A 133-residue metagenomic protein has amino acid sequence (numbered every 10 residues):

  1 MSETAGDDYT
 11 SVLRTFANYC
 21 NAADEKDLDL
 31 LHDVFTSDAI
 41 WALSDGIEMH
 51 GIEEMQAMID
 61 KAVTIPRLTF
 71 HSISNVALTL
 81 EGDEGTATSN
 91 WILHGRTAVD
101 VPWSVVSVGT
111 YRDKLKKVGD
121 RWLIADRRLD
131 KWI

Functional and structural regions predicted by a protein language model:
M1-E25, D29-S37: Short, low-complexity N-terminal intrinsically disordered segments enriched in polar/charged residues
S2-G6, G46-M49, P102: Charge-dense, low-complexity intrinsically disordered segments
R14, T69-H71, S107-V108: Short solvent-exposed loop/turn micro-motifs enriched in small/polar/acidic residues
L28-L93: A solvent-exposed, acidic/Ser-Thr-rich amphipathic alpha-helical stretch
L43, T97, V118: Acidic surface patches and DE-rich sequence motifs
T86, W103, V108-I133: Short beta-strand edge/turn micro-motifs at domain boundaries
L93-G95, D130-K131: Short, surface-exposed beta-strand-loop junctions and turns on beta-sheet-rich folds
H94-S104: Short, cysteine-centered beta-strand-loop-beta hairpins and adjacent loop/turn segments enriched in charged/polar
